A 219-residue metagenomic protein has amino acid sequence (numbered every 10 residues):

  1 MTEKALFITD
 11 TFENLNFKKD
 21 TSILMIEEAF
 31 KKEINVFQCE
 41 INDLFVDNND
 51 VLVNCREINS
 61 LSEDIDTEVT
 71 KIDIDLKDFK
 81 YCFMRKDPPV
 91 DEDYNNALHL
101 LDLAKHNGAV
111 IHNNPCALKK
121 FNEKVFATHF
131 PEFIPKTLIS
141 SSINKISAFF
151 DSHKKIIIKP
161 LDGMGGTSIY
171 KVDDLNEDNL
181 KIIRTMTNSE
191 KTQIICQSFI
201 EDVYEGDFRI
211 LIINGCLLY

Functional and structural regions predicted by a protein language model:
M1, I74-D78, F150-S152, N188: Flexible, charged surface loops at secondary-structure boundaries
E3, E13-I139: Conserved N-proximal alpha/beta basic substrate-recognition cap immediately N-terminal to, or forming the N-lobe
F7, F83-M84, Q197: Redox-cofactor binding/interface segments in oxidoreductases and associated redox assembly factors
T9-T11: Extended, domain-scale alpha-helical bundle/helix-rich regions
E132-K154: Rossmann-like NAD(P)H-binding beta-loop-alpha module
N144, D151-K154, G165-Y219: Phosphate-binding site of ATP-dependent enzymes
